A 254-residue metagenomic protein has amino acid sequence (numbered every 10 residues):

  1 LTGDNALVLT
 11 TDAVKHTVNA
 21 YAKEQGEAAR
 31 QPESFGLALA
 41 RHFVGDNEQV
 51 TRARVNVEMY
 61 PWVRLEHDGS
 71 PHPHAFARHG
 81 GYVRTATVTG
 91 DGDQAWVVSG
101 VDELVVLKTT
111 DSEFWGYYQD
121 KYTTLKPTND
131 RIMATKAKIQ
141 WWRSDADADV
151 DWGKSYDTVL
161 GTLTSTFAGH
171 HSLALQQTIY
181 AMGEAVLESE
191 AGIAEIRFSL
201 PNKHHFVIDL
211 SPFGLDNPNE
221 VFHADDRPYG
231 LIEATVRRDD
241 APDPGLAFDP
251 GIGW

Functional and structural regions predicted by a protein language model:
L1-W254: N-terminal intrinsically disordered, cationic/polar leader segments that include organellar targeting peptides
